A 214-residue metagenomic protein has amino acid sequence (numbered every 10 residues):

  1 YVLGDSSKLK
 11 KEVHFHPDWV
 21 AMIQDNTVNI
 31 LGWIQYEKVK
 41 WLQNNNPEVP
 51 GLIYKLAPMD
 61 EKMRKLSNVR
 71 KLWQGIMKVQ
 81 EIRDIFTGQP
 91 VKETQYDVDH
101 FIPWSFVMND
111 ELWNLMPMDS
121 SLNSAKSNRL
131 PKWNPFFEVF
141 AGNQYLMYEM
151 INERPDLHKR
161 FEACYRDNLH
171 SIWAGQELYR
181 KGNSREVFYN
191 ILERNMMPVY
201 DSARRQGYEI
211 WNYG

Functional and structural regions predicted by a protein language model:
Y1-V69, P131-R154, N195, E209-G214: Mixed-charge, low-complexity interaction segments
H14-H16, H100, H158, H170 (+1 more regions): Histidine (H) residue identity feature
P47-Y54, E81-P90, P103, L130: Secondary-structure junction/capping motif
S67-D97, D119: Short cysteine-rich loop/turn motifs with clustered Cys
E81-R83, R204-G214: Long C-terminal interaction/binding lobes of large macromolecular proteins
G88-P117, A125-V139: Histidine-centered nuclease catalytic patch
P131-Y208: C-terminal structured domain segments
